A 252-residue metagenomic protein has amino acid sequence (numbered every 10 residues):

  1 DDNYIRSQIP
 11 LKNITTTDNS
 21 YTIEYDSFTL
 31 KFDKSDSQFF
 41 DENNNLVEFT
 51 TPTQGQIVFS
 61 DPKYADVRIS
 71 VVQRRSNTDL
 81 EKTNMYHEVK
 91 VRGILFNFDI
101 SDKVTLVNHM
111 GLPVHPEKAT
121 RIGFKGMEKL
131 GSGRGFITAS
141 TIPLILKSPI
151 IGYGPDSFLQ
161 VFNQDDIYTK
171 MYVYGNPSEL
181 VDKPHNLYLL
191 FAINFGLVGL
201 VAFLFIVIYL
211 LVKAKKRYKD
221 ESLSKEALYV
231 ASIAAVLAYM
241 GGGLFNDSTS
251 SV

Functional and structural regions predicted by a protein language model:
D2-S140, P155-F191: Interfacial juxtamembrane loops and adjacent helix segments that form the catalytic/substrate-binding surfaces
R134, V181, L204-V207, V230 (+1 more regions): Generic alpha-helical segment signature
D166, K170-V173, K215, F245 (+1 more regions): Short amphipathic alpha-helical interaction/hinge segments
N186-F195, L228-V252: Membrane helix-loop boundary segments at the extracytoplasmic
L197-V230: Hydrophobic transmembrane alpha-helices and their immediate junctions
